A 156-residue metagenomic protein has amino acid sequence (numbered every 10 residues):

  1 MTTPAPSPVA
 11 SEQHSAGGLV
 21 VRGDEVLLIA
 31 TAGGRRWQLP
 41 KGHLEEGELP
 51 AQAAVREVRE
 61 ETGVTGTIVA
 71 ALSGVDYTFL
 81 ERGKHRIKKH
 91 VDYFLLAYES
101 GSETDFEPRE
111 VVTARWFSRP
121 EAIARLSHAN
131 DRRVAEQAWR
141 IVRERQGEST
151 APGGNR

Functional and structural regions predicted by a protein language model:
T2-L39: N-terminal strand-loop-strand
T2-V9, F79-R82, R156: Class I (Rossmann-like) S-adenosyl-L-methionine-dependent methyltransferase catalytic domain, capturing the SAM-binding
T3-P4, G63, A151: N-terminal compositionally biased, intrinsically disordered segments and leader/signal-like regions
P8, K41, F79, V134-E136 (+1 more regions): Residue-level signature of transmembrane alpha-helix interfaces in integral membrane proteins
P40, E46, A151-N155: Functional cleft and adjacent loop/helix regions within the main domain that mediate ligand binding or catalysis
L44-R133: Unchanged
A124-R156: Charged phosphate-binding loop/patch that engages nucleotide di/tri-phosphates or the phosphate backbone of nucleic
